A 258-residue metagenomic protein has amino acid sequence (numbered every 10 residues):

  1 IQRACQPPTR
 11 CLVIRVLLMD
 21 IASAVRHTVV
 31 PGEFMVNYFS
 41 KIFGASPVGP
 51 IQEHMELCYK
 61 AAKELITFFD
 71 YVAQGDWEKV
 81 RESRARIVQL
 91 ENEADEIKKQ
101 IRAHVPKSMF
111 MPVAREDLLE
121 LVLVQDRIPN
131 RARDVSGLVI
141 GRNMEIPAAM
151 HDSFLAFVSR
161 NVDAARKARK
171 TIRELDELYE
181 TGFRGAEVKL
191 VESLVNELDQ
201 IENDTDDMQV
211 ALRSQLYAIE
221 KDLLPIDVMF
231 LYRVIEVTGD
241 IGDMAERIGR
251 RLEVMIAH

Functional and structural regions predicted by a protein language model:
P7, S23-R26: Short, low-complexity intrinsically disordered segments enriched in A/P/G/S/L with frequent Arg, especially at protein
L12, L17-L18: Leucine-biased recognition of intrinsically disordered, low-complexity hydrophobic segments
I14, V29-V30: Short, Φ-rich (hydrophobic/aromatic) sequence segments
P31-H258: Cytosolic, long alpha-helical scaffolding segments
